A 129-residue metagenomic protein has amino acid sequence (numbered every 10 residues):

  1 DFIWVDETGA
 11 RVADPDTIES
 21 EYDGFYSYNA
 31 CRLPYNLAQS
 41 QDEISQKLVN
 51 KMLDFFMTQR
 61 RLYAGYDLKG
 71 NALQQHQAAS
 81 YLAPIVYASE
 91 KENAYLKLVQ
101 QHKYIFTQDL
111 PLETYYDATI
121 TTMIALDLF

Functional and structural regions predicted by a protein language model:
D1-L82, E90-N93, Y115: Extended ligand-binding clefts on enzyme/binding-domain cores
G70-F129: C-terminal functional modules
